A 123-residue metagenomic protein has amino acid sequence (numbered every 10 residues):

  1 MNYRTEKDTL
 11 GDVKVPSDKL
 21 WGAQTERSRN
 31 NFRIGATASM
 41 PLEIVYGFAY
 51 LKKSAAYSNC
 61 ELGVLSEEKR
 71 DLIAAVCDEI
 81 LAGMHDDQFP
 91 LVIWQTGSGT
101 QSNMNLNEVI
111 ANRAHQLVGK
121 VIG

Functional and structural regions predicted by a protein language model:
M1-G123: Conserved, well-structured ligand/cofactor-binding cores
